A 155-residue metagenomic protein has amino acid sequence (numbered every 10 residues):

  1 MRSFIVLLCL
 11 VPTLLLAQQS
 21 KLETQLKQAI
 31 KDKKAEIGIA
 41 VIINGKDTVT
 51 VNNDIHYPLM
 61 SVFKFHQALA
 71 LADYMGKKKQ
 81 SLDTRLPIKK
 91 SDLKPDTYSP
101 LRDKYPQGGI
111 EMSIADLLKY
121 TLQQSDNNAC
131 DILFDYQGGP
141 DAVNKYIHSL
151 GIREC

Functional and structural regions predicted by a protein language model:
M1-K21: Bacterial Sec-dependent N-terminal signal peptides
Q19-C155: Active-site-adjacent loops and short helices of periplasmic peptidoglycan-processing enzymes
